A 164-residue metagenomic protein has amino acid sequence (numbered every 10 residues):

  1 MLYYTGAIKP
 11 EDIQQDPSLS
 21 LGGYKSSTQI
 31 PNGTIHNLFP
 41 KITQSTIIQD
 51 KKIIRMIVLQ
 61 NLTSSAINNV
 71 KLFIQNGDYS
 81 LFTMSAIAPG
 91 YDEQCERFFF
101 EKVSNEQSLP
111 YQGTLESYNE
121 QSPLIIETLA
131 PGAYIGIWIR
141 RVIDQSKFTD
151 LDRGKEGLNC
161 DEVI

Functional and structural regions predicted by a protein language model:
M1-I164: Long, small/polar-residue-biased beta-strand-and-loop interaction regions
